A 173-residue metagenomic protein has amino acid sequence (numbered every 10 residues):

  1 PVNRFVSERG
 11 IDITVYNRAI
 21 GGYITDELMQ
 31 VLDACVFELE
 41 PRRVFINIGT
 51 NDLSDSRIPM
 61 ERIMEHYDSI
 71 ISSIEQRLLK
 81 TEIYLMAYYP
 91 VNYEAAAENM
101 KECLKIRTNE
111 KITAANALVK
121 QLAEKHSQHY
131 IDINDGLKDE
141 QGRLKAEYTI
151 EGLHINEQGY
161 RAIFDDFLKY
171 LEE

Functional and structural regions predicted by a protein language model:
P1-E40: Serine-esterase "nucleophile elbow" of acetyl-processing enzymes
R18-I20, I48-L53: Cell-envelope and extracellular/periplasmic
D26-E27, D52-R57, N92-A96: A short acidic, helix-capping loop that chelates divalent metal ions and anchors anionic groups
L32, Y67-S72, N116: Generic structural signal for well-ordered alpha-helices, preferentially at hydrophobic/aromatic core positions
V36-I46, T50, L79: Proline-aspartate-enriched helix->loop->beta-strand connector
M60-S69, I112: Charged helix-capping and loop-helix junction motifs
P90-E173: Catalytic His-Asp segment of secreted/periplasmic serine-dependent ester chemistry enzymes
